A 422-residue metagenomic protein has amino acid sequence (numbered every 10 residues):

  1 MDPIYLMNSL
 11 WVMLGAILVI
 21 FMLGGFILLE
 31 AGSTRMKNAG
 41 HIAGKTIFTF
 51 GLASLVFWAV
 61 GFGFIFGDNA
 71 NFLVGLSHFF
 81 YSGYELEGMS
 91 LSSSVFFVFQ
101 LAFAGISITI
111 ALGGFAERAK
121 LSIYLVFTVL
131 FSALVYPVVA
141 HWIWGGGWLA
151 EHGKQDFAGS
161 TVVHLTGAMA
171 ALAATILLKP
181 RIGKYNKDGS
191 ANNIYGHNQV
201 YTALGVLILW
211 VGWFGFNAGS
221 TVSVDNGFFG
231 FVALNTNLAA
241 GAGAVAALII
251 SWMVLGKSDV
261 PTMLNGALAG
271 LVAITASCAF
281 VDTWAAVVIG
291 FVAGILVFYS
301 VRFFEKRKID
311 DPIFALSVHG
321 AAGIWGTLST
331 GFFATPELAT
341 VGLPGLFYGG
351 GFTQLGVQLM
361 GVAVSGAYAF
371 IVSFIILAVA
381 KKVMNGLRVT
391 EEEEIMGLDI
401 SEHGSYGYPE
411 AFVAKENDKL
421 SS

Functional and structural regions predicted by a protein language model:
M1-S422: Glycine- and aromatic-enriched membrane alpha-helices
